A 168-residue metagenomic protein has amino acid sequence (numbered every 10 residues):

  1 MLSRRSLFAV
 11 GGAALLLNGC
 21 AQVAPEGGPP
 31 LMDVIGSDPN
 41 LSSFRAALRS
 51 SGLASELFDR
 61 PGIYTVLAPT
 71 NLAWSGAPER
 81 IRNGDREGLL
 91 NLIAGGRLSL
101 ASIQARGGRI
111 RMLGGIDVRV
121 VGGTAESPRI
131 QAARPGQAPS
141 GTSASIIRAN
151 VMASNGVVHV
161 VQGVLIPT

Functional and structural regions predicted by a protein language model:
L2, F8, C20-T168: Mature, structured domains of secreted/extracytosolic soluble proteins
G11-G12: Sec-dependent signal peptide hydrophobic core
